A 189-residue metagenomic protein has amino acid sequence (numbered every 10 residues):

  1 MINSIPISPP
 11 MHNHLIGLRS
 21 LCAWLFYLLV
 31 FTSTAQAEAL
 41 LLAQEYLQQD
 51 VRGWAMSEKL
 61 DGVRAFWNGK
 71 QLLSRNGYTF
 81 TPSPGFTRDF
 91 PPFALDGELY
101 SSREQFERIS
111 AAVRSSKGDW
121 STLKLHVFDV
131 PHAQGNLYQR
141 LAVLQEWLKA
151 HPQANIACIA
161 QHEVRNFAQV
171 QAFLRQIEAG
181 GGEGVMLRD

Functional and structural regions predicted by a protein language model:
S4-A23: Bacterial N-terminal signal peptides that target proteins for export
S20-T32: Bacterial N-terminal signal peptides
A35-A39: Boundary at the C-terminal end of the N-terminal hydrophobic targeting segment
L42-G53, Q176-E178: A short acidic-Thr-Gly-centered motif at the start of a beta-strand
L47-I156: Covalent nucleotidyltransferase
C158-Q161, L187-D189: Short coil/turn segments at secondary-structure boundaries
H162-A168: Active-site glycine- and acidic-residue-rich loops that bind and position anionic ligands or nucleotide-like cofactors
Q169-D189: Amphipathic alpha-helical
